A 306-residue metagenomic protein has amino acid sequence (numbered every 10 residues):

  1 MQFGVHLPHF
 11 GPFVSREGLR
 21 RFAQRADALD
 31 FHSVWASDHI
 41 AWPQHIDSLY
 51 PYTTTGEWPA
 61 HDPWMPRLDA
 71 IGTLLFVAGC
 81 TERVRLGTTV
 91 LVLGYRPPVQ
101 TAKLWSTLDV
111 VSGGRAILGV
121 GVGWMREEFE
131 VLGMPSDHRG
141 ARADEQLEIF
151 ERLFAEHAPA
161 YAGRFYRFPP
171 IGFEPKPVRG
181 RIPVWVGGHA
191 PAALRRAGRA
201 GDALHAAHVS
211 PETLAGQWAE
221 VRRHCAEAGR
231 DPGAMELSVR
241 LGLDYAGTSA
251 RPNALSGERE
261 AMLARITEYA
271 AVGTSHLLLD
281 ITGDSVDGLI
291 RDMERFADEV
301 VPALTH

Functional and structural regions predicted by a protein language model:
M1-H306: Active-site-adjacent structural elements that line small-molecule/cofactor binding pockets in enzymes
